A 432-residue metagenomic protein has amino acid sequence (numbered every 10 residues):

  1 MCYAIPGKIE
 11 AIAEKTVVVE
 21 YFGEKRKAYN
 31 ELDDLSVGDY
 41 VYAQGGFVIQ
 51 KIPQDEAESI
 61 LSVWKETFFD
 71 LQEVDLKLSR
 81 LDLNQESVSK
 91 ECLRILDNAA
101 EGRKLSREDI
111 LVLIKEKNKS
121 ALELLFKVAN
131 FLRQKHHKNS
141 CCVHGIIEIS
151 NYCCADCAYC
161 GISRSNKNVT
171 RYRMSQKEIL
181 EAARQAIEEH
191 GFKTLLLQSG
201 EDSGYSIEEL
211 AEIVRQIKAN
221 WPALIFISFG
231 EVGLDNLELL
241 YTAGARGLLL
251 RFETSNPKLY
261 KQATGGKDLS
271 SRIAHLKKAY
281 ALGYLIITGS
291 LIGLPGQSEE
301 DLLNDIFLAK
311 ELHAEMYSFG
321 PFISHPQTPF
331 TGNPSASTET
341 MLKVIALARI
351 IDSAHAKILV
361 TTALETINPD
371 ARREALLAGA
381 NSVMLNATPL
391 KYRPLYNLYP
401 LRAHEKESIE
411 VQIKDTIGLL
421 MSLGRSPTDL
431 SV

Functional and structural regions predicted by a protein language model:
A4-I5, T16-K27, L35-S36, L61 (+3 more regions): Auxiliary Fe-S-binding modules of radical SAM enzymes
K8-A13, L32-D34: A residue-level detector for short acidic-glycine micro-motifs
D39-Y40: Structural motif
G45-K51: Short, charged beta-turn/beta-strand-edge "cap" motif at the junction between a beta-strand and an adjacent loop
F126-S165, R171-Q198: N-terminal pre-triad scaffold of radical SAM enzymes
R164-L180, A186-E208, I213-L276, L285-I292 (+1 more regions): Core AdoMet radical
L195, G200-G204, H275-E300, F319-A336 (+1 more regions): Conserved strand-turn element in the central/C-terminal portion of the radical SAM core barrel that lines
G233-L240, P295-L308, T366-L377: Catalytic cores of alpha/beta
